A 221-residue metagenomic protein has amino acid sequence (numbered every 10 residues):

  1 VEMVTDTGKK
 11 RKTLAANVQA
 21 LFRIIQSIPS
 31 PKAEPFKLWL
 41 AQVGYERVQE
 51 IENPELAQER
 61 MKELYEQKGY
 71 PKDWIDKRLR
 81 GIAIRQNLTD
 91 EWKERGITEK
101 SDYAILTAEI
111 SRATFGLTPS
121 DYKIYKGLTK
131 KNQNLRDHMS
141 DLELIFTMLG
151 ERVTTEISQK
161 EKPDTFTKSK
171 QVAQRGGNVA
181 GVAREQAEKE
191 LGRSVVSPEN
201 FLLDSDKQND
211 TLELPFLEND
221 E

Functional and structural regions predicted by a protein language model:
V1-E34, L38: Long, intrinsically disordered, low-complexity Ser/Thr/Pro-rich regulatory/activation regions of nuclear proteins
Q26-E221: Positively charged, phosphate-engaging catalytic surfaces used for nucleic-acid and nucleotide handling
